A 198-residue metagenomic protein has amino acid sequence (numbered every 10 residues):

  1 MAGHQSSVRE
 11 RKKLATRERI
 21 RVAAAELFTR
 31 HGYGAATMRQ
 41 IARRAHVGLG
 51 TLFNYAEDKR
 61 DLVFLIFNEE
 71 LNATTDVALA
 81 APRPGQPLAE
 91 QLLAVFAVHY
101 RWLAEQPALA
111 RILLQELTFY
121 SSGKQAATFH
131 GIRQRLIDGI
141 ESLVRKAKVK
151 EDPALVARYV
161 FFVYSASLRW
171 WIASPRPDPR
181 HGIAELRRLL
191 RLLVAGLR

Functional and structural regions predicted by a protein language model:
M1-A15, V22: N-terminal intrinsically disordered/low-complexity leader segments
K13, R21, V63, F67 (+5 more regions): Amphipathic, non-transmembrane alpha-helical scaffold segments
R19, A23, L27-D61, L65: Helix-turn-helix
L65, L79-A108, K148, A157-V160: Hydrophobic alpha-helical connector segments
N72-D76, S122-K148, A154-R158, A184-R187: Amphipathic alpha-helical packing segments from all-alpha helical-bundle domains
R101-D138, I172-A173: Short secondary-structure transition hinges
L109, E151-A173, H181-L193: Hydrophobic alpha-helical segments that form the core of small-molecule binding pockets and/or dimer interfaces
